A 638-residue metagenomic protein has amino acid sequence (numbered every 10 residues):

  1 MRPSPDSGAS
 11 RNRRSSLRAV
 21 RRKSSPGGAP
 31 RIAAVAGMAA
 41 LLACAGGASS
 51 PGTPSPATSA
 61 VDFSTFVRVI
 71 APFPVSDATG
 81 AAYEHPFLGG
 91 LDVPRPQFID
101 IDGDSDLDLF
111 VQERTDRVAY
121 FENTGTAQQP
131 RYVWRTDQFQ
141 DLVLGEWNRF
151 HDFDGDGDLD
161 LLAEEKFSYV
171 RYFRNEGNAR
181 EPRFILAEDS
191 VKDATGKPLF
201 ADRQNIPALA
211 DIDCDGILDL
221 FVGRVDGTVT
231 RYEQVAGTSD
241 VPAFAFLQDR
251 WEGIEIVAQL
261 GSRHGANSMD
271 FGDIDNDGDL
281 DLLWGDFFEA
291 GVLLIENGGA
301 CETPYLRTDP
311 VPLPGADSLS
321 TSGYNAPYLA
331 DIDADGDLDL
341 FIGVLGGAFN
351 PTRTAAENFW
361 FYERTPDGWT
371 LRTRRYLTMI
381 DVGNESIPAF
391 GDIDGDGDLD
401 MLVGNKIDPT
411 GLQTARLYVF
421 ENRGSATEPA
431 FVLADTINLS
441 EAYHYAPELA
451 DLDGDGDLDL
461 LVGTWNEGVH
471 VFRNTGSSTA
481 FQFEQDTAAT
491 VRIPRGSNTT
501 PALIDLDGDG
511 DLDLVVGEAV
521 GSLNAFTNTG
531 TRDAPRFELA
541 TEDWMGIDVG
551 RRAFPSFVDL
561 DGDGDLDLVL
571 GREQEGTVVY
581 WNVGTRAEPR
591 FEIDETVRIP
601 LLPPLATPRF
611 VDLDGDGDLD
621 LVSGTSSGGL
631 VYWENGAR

Functional and structural regions predicted by a protein language model:
M1-G28: N-terminal secretory signal peptides that target proteins for export/translocation
A33-A43: Bacterial N-terminal signal peptides
C44-G46, S50, P54-R638: Beta-propeller-forming repeat regions
